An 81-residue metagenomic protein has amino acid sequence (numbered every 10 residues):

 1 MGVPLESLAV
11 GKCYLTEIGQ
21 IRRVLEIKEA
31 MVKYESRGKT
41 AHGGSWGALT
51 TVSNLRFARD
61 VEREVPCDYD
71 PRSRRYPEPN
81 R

Functional and structural regions predicted by a protein language model:
M1-A9: Mixed-charge, Lys/Arg-rich low-complexity intrinsically disordered regions
A9-T16: Tryptophan-anchored aromatic micro-motifs
G19-R22: Short, charged beta-turn/beta-strand-edge "cap" motif at the junction between a beta-strand and an adjacent loop
L25-G47: Basic/aromatic-rich interaction segments and small domains that mediate binding to polyanionic partners
T40-R81: Intrinsically disordered, low-complexity, charged/polar segments
